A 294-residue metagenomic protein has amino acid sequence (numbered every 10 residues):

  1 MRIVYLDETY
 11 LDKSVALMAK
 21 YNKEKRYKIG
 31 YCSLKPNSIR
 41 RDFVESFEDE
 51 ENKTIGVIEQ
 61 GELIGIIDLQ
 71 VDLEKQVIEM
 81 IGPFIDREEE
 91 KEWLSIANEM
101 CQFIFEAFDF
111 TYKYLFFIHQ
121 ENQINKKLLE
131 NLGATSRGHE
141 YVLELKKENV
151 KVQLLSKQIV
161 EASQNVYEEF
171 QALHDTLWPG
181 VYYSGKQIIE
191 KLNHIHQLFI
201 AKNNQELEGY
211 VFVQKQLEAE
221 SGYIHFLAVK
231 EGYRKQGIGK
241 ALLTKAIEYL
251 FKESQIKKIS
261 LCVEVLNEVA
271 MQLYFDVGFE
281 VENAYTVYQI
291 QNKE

Functional and structural regions predicted by a protein language model:
M1-A19, K157-F170: A short beta-loop-alpha structural element at the N-terminal edge of CoA-dependent acyl/N-acetyltransferase catalytic
N22-D42, Q171-N193: Conserved GNAT-fold acetyl-CoA-binding loop/helix
I29-E99, V211-H225: Conserved donor-binding loop and adjoining core beta-sheet/short helix segment in diverse acyl/aminoacyl transferases
E90-F105, F226-V229, K235-E248, Q272-D276: Conserved acetyl-CoA-binding loop-helix of GNAT-fold acetyltransferases
A107-H119, F251-C262: Conserved GNAT acetyl-CoA-binding A-motif
L115-N125, S260-M271, Y288-K293: Conserved beta-strand-loop-alpha-helix junction that forms the acyl-donor binding cleft
N125-E130, Y274, F279: Conserved active-site tyrosine of GNAT-family acetyltransferases
T135-K147, C262, F275, E280-N292: Conserved catalytic-core motifs of GNAT/GCN5-like acyltransferases
